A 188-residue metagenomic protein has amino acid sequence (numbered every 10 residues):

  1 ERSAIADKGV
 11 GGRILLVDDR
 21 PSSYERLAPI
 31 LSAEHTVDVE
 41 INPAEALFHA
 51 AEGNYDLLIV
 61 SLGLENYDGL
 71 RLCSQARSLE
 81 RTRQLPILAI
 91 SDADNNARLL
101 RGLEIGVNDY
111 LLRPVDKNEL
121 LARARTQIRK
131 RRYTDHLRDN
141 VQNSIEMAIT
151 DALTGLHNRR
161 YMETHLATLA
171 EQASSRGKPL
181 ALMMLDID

Functional and structural regions predicted by a protein language model:
R20-V39, A44: Two-component/phosphorelay signaling modules centered on CheY-like receiver
V39-L57: Acidic, metal-coordinating helix/loop segments flanking the phosphotransfer/catalytic sites of two-component signaling
F48, L70-R83: Short amphipathic alpha-helix used as the core "switch/output" element in two-component signaling
P114-A124: C-terminal output helix
I145-T164, L185-D188: Conserved nucleotide-binding and Mg2+-coordinating catalytic segments in signaling enzymes
E163-I187: Active-site-proximal structural segments of metal-dependent nucleotidyl cyclase/transferase enzymes
